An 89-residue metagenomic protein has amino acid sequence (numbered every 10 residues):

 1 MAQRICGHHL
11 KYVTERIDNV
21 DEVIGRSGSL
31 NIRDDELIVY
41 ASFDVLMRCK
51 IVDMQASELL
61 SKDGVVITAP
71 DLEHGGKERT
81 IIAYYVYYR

Functional and structural regions predicted by a protein language model:
M1-G28: Anionic N-terminal interaction surfaces
L10, I38, I82-V86: Intrinsically disordered, low-complexity segments enriched in small/polar residues
T14, S42-V45, V86-R89: Intrinsically disordered, low-complexity regions enriched in small/polar residues
D18-G64, D71-G76: Phosphoinositide-binding peripheral membrane targeting modules
E73-R89: Canonical phosphoinositide-binding patch of PH/PH-like domains
